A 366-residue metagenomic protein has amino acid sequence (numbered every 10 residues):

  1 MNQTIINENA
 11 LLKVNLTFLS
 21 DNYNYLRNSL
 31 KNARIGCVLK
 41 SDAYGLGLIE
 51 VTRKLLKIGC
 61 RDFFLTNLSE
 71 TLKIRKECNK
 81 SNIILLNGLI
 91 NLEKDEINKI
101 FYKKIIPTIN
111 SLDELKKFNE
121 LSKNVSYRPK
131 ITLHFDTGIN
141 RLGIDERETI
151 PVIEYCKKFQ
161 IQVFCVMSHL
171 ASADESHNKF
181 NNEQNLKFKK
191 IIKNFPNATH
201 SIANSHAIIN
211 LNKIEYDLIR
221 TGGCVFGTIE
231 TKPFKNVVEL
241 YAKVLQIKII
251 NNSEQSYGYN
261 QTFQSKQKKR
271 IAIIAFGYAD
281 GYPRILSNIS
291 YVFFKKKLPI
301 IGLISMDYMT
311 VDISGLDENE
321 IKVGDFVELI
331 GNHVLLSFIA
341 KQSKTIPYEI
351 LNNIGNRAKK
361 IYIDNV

Functional and structural regions predicted by a protein language model:
N2-L16, S20, E70, L89-N91 (+2 more regions): Active-site anion/phosphate-binding pocket segments in diverse small-molecule metabolic enzymes
I5-I6, L11-V14, F18-D21, N28 (+3 more regions): Active-site-proximal beta-alpha core segment in soluble small-molecule metabolic enzymes
